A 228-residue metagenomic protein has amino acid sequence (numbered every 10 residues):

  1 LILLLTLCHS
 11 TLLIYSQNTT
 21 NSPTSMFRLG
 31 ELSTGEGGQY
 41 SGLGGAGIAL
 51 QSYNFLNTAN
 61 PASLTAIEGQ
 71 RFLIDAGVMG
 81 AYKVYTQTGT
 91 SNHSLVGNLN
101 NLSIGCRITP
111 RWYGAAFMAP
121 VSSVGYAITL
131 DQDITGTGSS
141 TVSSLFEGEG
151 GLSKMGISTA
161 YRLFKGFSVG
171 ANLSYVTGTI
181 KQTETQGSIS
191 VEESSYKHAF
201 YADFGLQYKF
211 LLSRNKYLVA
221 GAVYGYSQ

Functional and structural regions predicted by a protein language model:
L1-T20: Bacterial Sec-dependent N-terminal signal peptides
Q17-Q228: Subset of outer-membrane beta-barrel
